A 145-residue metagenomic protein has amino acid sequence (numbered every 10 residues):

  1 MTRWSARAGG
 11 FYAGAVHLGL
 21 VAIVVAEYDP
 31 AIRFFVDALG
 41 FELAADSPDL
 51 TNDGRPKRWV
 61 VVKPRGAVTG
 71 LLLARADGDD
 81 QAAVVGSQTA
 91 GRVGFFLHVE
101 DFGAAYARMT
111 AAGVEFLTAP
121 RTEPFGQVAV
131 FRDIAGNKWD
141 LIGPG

Functional and structural regions predicted by a protein language model:
W4-I32, R92-F95, G145: N-terminal beta-strand motif that seeds the catalytic metal site of vicinal oxygen chelate
H17-A26, R58-R65, T69-L72, A82-T110 (+1 more regions): Vicinal oxygen chelate
A22-T69: Core segments of cupin and vicinal oxygen chelate
P30-F34, R108, A135: Structural preference for long, well-ordered alpha-helical segments within the folded cores of structured domains
G40, F125, I134-A135: Residue-level recognition of short loop/turn positions
A45-D46, T122, L141-G145: Short beta->alpha transition motifs characteristic of CBS
L73-D80, T118, G143-G145: Acetyl-CoA-dependent GNAT
